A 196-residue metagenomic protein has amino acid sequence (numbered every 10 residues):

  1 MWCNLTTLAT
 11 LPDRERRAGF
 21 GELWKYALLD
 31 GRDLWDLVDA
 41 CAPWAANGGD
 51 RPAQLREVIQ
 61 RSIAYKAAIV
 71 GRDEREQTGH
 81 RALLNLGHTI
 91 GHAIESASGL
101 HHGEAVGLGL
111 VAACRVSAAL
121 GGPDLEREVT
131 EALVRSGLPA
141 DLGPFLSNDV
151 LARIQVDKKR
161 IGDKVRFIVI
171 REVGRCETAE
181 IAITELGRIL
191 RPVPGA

Functional and structural regions predicted by a protein language model:
M1, R51, R75-E76, K159-I161: Solvent-exposed alpha-helices and their adjacent loops that cap or buttress functional pockets in soluble metabolic
M1-W44: A glycine/threonine-rich phosphate-anchoring loop and its flanking beta-alpha core in nucleotide/phosphate-binding
L8, A113, G174-R175: Short, glycine-/Ser/Thr-/acidic-enriched flexible segments
E15, G21-W24, P123-A196: C-terminal charged capping/lid subdomain of soluble metabolic enzymes
L37-N148: Active-site segments that bind and position negatively charged phosphate/pyrophosphate groups
